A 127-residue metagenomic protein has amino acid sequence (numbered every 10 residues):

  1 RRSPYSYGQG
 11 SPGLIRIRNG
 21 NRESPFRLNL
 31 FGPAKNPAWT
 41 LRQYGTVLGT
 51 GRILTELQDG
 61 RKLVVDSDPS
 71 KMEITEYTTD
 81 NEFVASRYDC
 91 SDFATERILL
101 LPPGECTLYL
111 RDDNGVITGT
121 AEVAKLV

Functional and structural regions predicted by a protein language model:
R2-V127: Intrinsically disordered, low-complexity segments enriched in serine, threonine, and glycine
